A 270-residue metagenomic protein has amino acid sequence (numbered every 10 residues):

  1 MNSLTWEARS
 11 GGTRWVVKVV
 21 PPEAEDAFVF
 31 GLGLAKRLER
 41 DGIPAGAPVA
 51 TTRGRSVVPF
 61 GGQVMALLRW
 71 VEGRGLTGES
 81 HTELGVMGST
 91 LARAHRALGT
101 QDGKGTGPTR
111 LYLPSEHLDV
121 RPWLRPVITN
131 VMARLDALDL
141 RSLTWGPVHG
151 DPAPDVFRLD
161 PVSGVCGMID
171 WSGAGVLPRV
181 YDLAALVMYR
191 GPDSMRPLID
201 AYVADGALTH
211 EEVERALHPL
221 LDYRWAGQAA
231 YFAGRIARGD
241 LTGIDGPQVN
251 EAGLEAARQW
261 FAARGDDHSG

Functional and structural regions predicted by a protein language model:
N2-G12, V16-V17, P48, A133-Y181: Active-site acidic catalytic loop and adjacent metal/ATP-binding pocket of ATP-dependent phosphoryl transfer enzymes
S10-D102: ATP-binding pocket architecture of kinase catalytic cores
A24, G75, F157, V176 (+1 more regions): Conserved protein kinase catalytic core
L76-P126, L143-W145, V176: A cross-family kinase active-site recognition segment
L84-M87, L124, I128, M195 (+2 more regions): Hydrophobic packing residues in well-ordered alpha-helices of helical domains and bundles
Y112, A230-G270: ATP/Mg2+ or Mg2+-diphosphate-binding catalytic cores that bind nucleotide phosphates or diphosphates via glycine-rich
R179-A207, Y223-D240: Active-site activation/catalytic loop segments of kinase-like enzymes and analogous catalytic loops in related
T209-L221: All-alpha amphipathic helical-bundle segments outside canonical DNA-binding/catalytic cores that form hydrophobic
